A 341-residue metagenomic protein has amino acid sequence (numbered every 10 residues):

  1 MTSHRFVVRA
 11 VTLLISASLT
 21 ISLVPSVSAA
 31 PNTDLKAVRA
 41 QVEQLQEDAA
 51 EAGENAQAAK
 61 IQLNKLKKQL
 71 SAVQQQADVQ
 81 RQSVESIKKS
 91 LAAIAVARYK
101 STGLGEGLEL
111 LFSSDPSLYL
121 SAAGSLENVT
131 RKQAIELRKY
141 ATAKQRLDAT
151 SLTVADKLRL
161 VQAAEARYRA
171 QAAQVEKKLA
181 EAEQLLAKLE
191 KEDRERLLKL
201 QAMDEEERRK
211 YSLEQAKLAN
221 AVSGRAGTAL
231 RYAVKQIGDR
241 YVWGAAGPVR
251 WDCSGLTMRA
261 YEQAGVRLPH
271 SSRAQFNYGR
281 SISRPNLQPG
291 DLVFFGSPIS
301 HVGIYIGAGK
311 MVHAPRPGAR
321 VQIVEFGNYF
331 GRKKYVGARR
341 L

Functional and structural regions predicted by a protein language model:
M1-A37, L160-K235, M258, S271: Hydrophobic packing segments in regular secondary structure
P25-V96, L147, V154-V161, R167: Long, contiguous alpha-helical "rod/stalk" segments
A49, G53, K60, K88-L91 (+9 more regions): Sec/Tat-exported extracytoplasmic proteins
S83-E136, L200-S212: Short coil/loop "hinge" linkers that interrupt or connect long alpha-helical coiled-coils or helical hairpins
I87, P116-A122, E136, A143 (+7 more regions): Stable alpha-helical elements in mature extracytoplasmic
L126-L158, K235: Long amphipathic alpha-helical coiled-coil segments
A216-L341: Peptidoglycan cell-wall recognition and remodeling modules
